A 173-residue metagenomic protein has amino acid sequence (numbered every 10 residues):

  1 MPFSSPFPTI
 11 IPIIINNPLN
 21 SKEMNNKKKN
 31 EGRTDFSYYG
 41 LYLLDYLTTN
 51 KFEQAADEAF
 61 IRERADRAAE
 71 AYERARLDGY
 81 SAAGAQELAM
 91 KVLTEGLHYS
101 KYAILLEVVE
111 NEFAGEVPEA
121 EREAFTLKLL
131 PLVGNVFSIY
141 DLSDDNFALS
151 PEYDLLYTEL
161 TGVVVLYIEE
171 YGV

Functional and structural regions predicted by a protein language model:
P6-N16, N20: Short, positively charged and aromatic/hydrophobic N-terminal segments
L19-V173: C-terminal alpha-helical interaction appendages
